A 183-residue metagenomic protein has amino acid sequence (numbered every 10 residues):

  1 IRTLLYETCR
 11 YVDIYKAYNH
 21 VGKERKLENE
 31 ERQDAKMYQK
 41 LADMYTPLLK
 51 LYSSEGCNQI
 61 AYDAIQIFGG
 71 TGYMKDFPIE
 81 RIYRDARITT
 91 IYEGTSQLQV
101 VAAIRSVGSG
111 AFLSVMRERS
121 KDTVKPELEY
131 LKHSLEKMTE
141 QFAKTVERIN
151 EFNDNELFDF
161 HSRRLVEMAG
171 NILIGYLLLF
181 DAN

Functional and structural regions predicted by a protein language model:
I1-N183: Flavin-dependent oxidoreductase catalytic core characteristic of acyl-CoA dehydrogenase/oxidase-like enzymes
